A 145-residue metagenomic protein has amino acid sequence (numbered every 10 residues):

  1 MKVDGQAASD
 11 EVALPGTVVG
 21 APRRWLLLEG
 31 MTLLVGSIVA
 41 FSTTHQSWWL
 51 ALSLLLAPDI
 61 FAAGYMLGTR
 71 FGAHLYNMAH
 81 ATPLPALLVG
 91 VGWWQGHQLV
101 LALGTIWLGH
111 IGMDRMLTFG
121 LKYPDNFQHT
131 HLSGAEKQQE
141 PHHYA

Functional and structural regions predicted by a protein language model:
M1-A145: N-terminal membrane-targeting hydrophobic helices
